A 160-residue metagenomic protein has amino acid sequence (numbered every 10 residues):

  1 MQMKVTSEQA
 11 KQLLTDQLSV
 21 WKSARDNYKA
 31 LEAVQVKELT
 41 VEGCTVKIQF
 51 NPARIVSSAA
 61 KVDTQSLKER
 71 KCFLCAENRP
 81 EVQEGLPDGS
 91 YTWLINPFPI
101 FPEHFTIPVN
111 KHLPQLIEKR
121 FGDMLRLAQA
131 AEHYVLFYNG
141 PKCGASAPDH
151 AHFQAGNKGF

Functional and structural regions predicted by a protein language model:
M1-K119, D123, Y134, Y138-P141 (+1 more regions): Active-site microenvironments that recognize anionic phosphate/pyrophosphate groups
R126: Extended, Lys/Arg-enriched charged tracts that mediate electrostatic binding to polyanionic substrates
Q129, G140-F160: Glycine- and acidic-residue-rich phosphate-binding/metal-coordinating active-site segment common to enzymes that handle
